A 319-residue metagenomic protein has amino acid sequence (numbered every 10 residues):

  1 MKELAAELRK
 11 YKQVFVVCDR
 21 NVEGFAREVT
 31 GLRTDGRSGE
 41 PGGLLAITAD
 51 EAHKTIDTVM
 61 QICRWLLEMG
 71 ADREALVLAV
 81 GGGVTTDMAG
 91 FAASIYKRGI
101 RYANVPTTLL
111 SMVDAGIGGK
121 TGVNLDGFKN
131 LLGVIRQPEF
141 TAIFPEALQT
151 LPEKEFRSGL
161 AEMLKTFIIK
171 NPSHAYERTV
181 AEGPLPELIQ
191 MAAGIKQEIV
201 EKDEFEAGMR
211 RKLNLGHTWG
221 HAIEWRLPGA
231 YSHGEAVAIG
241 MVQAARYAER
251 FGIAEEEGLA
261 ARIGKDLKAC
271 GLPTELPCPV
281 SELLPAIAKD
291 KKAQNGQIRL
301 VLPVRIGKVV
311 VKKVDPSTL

Functional and structural regions predicted by a protein language model:
M1-L76: ATP/NTP phosphate-donor binding region
F15, A161-M163, A254-L319: C-terminal charged capping/lid subdomain of soluble metabolic enzymes
C63-V80, D87-N104: Non-catalytic interfacial helical region
E68-A71, Q137-E153, A161-I169, S173 (+6 more regions): Generic secondary-structure signature for well-ordered alpha-helical cores
V84-F91, M112, A222: Short glycine/serine/threonine-rich phosphate/pyrophosphate-binding segments that cradle anionic phosphate groups
F91-V180: A glycine/threonine-rich phosphate-anchoring loop and its flanking beta-alpha core in nucleotide/phosphate-binding
V180-S281: Active-site segments that bind and position negatively charged phosphate/pyrophosphate groups
